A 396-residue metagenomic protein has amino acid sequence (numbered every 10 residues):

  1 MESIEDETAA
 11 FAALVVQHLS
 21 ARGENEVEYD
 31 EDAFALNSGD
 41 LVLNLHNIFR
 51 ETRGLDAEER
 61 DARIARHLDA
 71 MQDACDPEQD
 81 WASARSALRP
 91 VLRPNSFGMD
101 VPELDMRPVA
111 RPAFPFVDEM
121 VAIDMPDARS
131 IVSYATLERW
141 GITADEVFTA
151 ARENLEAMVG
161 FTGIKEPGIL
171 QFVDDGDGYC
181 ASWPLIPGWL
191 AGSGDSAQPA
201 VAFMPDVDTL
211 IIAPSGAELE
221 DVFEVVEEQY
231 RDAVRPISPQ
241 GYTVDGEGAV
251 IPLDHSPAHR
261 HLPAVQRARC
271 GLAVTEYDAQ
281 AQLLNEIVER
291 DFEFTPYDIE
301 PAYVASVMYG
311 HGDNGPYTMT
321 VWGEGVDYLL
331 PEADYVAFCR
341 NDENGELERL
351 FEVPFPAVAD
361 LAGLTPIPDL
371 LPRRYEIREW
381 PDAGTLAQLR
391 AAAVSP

Functional and structural regions predicted by a protein language model:
M1-A9: A short, highly charged nucleic-acid-interacting micro-segment common to nuclease and nuclease-linked defense proteins
A9-S20, Y179-D195: Short amphipathic alpha-helix segments
L14-H18, V27-Y179, A305-P368, P381 (+1 more regions): Charged, alpha-helical interface segments at or near domain boundaries
L19, L219-P396: C-terminal structured domains
E26-Y29, V201-P205: Short beta-strand
N37-V42, S215-A217, H255-P257: Secondary-structure transition/turn motif
F116-V117, D195-P199, P205-D208, P236-S238: Short, well-ordered loop/turn elements at secondary-structure boundaries
D208-P214: Short cationic amphipathic helices and targeting signals
